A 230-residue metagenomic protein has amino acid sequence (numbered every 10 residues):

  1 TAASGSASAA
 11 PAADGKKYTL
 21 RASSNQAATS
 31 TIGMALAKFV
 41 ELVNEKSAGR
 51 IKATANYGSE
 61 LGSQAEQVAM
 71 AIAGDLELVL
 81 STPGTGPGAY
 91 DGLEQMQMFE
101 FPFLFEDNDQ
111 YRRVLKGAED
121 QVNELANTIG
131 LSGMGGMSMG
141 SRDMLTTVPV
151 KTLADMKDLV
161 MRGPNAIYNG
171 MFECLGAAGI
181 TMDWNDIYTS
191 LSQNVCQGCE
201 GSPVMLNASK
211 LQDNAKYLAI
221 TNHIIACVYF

Functional and structural regions predicted by a protein language model:
T1-D14: Short, low-complexity, disordered segments immediately C-terminal to signal peptides in bacterial exported proteins
P11-D109, Q121, A126-F230: N-terminal secretory/targeting leader peptides
Q110, L115: Active-site-adjacent segment of FAD-dependent monooxygenases/related oxidoreductases
